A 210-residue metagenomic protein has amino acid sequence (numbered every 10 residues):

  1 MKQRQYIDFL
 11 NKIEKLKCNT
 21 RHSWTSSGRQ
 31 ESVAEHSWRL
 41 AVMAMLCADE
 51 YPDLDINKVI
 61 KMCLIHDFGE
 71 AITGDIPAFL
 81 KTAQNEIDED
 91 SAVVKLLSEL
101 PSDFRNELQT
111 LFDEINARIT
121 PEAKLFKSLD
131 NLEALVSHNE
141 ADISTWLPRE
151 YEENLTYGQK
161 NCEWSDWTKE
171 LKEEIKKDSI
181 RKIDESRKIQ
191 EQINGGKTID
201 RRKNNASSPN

Functional and structural regions predicted by a protein language model:
M1-N210: Alpha-helical, largely C-terminal catalytic domains that coordinate divalent metal ions via clustered Asp/Glu/His
